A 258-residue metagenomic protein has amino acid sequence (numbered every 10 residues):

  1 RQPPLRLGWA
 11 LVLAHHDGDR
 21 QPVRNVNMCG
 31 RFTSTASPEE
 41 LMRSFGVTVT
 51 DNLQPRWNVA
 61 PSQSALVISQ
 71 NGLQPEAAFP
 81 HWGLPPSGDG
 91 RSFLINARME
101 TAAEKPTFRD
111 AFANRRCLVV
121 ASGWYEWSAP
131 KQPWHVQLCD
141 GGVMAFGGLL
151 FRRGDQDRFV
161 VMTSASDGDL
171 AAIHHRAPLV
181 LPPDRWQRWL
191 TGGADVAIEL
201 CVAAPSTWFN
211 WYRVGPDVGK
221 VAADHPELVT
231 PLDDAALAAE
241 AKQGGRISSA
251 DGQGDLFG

Functional and structural regions predicted by a protein language model:
W9-G258: Short linear sequence motif anchored by a di-proline
